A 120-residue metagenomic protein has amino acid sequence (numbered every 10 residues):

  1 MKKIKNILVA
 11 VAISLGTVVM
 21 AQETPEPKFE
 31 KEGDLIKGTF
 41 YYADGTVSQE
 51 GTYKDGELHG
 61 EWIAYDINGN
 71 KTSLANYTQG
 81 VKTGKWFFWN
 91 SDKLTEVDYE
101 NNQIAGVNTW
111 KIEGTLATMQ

Functional and structural regions predicted by a protein language model:
M1-L8: Bacterial N-terminal signal peptides that target proteins for export
N6, T17-Q120: Glycine/tyrosine- and acidic-biased, solvent-exposed loop/turn segments at the edges of beta-strands
A10-G16: Bacterial N-terminal signal peptides
